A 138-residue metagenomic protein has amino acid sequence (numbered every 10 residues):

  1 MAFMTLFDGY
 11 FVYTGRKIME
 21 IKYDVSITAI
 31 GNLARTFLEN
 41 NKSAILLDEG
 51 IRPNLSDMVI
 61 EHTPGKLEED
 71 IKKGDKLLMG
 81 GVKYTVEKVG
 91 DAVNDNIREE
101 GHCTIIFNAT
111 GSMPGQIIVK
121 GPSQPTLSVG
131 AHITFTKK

Functional and structural regions predicted by a protein language model:
F3-I18: Short, Lys/Arg-enriched N-terminal segments with co-localized hydrophobic residues within the first ~10-30 amino acids
G15-M58, A131-H132, K137: N-terminal disorder-to-order initiation segments that are Gly/Lys/Arg-biased and fold into the first beta/loop/alpha
N54-K66, A109-V119: Short, structured beta-strand/loop micro-motifs enriched in basic residues and often containing a Trp
E69-K72, L77-L78, L127: Short, well-ordered loop/turn sites that connect or cap secondary structure elements
G80-G81, K137: Conserved "cap/hinge" positions at secondary-structure junctions
V82-K83, V89-D95: Short, conserved beta-turn/loop elements at beta-strand boundaries and strand-helix junctions
V93-T104: Short, solvent-exposed secondary-structure boundary/capping segments
F107-K138: Helix-rich interaction surfaces within compact, conserved domain-sized segments that mediate assembly or partner
